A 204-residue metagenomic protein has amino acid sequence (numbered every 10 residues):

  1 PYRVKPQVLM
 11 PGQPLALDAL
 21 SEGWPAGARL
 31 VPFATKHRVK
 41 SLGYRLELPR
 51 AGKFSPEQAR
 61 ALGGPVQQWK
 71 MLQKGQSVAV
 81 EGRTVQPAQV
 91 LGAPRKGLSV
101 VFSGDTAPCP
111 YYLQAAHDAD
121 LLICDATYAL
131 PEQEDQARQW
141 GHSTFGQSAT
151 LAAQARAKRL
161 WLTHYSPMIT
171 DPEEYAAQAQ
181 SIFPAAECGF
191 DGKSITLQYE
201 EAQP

Functional and structural regions predicted by a protein language model:
P1, P25, R95, A155 (+1 more regions): Short, well-ordered coil/turn elements that cap or connect secondary structure elements
P1-V8, L30: A generic, well-ordered mixed alpha/beta core segment in the N-terminal half of proteins
K5, L9-P11, C109-P204: Binuclear metal-ion centers of metallo-dependent hydrolases, dominated by the metallo-beta-lactamase
Q7, G12-L15, K74-G82, G192-S194: Glycine-centered loop/turn motifs
Q13-P14, H37, A51-K53, Q133 (+1 more regions): Generic "edge-of-domain/loop-turn" microfeature
L15, V39, K53, I169 (+1 more regions): Flexible, glycine-rich phosphate/dinucleotide-binding loops and adjacent beta-alpha linkers at cofactor/substrate
A16-P32, Q198-P204: Short, surface-exposed amphipathic charged segments that create phosphate/polyanion-binding patches used for binding
G23-Q114, L121-I123: Active-site-proximal loop/helix segment associated with metal-binding centers of metalloenzymes
